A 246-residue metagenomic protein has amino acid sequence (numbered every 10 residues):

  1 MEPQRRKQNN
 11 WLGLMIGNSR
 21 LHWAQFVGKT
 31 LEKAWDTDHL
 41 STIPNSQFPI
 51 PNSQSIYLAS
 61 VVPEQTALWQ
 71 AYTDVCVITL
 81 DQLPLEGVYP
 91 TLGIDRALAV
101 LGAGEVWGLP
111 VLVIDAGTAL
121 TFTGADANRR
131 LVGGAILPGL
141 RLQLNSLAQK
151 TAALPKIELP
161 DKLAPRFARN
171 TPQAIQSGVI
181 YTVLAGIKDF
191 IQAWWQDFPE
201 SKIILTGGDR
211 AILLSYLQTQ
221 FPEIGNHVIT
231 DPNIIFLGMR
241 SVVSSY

Functional and structural regions predicted by a protein language model:
M1-K29, A103, P110-L131, L147 (+1 more regions): Gly/Thr-rich phosphate-binding beta-strand-loop-beta motif of the actin/hexokinase/Hsp70
M1-L85: N-terminal glycine/serine-rich phosphate-binding loop of ATP-dependent small-molecule kinases, especially carbohydrate
S53-V62, F198-D209: Short glycine-rich phosphate-binding loop at a beta-alpha junction
T66-T73, L214-I224: Short, aromatic/basic amphipathic alpha-helical patches
C76, D81-K150, Y181-F190, N226: Phosphate-binding/catalytic loop of phosphoryl-transfer enzymes
A97, G225-Y246: Glycine-rich phosphate-binding/hydrolytic loop that grips phosphoryl groups
V106-G108, W194-P199: Glycine-rich phosphate-binding loop signature in dinucleotide/nucleotide-binding domains
L137-D197: Active-site rim beta-loop-alpha module in soluble metabolic enzymes
